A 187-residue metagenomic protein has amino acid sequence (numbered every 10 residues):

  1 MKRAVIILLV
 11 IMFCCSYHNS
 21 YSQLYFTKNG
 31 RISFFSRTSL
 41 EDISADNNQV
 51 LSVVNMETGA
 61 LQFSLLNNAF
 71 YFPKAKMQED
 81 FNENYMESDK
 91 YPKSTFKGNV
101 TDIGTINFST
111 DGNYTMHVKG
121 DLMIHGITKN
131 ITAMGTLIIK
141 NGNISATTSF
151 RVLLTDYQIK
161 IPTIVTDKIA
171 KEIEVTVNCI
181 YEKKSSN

Functional and structural regions predicted by a protein language model:
M1-Y25: Bacterial Sec-dependent N-terminal signal peptides
Y21-N187: Low-complexity, acidic/polar, glycine-enriched regions of mature
